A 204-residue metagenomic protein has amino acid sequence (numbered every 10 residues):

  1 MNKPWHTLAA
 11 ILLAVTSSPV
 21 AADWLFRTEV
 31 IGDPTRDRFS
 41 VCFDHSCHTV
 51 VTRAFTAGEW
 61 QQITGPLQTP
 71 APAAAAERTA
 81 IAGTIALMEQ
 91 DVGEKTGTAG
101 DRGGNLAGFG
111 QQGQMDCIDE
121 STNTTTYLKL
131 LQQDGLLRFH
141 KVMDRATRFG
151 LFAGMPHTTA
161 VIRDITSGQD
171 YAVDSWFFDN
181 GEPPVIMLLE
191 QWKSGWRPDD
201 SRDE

Functional and structural regions predicted by a protein language model:
M1-A9: Bacterial N-terminal signal peptides that target proteins for export
T16-S17: N-terminal signal peptide c-region/cleavage motif recognized by signal peptidases
V20-A22: Boundary at the C-terminal end of the N-terminal hydrophobic targeting segment
I31-R36: Eukaryotic low-complexity, non-globular regulatory regions
C42-A75, D101-G110: Acidic/histidine-rich, surface-exposed loop or edge segments in extracytoplasmic proteins
R78-H140: Mid-length scaffold segments of soluble, non-membrane domains
K129-W192: Hydrophobic/aromatic-rich core segments of domains that either
W192-E204: Low-complexity, Gly/Ser/Thr/Pro-rich intrinsically disordered linker/tail segments
